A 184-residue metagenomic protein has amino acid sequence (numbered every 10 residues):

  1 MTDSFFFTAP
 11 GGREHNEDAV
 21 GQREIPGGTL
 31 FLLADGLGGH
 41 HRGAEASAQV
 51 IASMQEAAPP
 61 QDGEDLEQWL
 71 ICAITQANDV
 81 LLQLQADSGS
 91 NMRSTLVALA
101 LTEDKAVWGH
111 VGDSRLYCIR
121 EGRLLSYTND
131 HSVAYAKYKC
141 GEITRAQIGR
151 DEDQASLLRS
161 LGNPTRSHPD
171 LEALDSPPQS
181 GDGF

Functional and structural regions predicted by a protein language model:
M1-F184: PP2C/PPM-type serine/threonine phosphatase catalytic domain
